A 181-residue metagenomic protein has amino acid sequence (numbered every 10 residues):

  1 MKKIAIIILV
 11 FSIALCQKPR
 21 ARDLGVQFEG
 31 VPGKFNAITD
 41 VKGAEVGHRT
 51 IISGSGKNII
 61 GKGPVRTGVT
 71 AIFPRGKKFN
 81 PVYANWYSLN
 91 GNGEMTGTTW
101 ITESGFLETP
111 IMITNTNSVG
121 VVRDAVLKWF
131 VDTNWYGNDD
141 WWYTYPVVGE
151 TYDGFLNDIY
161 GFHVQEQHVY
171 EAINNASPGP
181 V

Functional and structural regions predicted by a protein language model:
M1-K2, Q17: Generic cytosolic/nucleocytoplasmic N-terminal low-complexity/intrinsically disordered segments
K3-I13: Sec-dependent N-terminal signal peptides
Q17-V181: Alpha/propeptide regions of enzymes that mature by internal proteolysis
